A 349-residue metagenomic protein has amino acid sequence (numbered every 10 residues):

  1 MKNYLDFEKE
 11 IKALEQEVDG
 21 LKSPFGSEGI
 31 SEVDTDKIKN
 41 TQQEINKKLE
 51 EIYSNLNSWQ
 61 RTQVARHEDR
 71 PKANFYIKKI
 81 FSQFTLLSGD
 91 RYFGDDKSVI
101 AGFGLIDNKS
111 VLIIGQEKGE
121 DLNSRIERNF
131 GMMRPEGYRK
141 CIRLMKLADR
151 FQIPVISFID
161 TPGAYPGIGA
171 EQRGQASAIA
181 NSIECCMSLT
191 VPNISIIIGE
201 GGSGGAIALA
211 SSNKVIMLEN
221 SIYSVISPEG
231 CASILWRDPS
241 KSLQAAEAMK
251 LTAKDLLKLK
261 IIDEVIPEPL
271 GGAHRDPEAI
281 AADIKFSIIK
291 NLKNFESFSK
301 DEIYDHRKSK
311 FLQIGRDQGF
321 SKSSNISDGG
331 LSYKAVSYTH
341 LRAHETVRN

Functional and structural regions predicted by a protein language model:
M1-I38: Charged, compositionally biased N-terminal leader segments and the immediate start of the first structured element
K2, I159-I289, K293, S297: Conserved catalytic cores of soluble enzyme domains, especially glycine-rich substrate-binding beta-alpha loops
L14, N57, I113, D160 (+3 more regions): Terminal peptide-recognition signature
K22, I45, L49, F81-S88 (+7 more regions): Structural signal for hydrophobic packing residues in well-ordered secondary-structure cores of soluble enzyme domains
V33-L105, R307-K310, Q318, S327: Extended amphipathic alpha-helical scaffolds
K47, S54, K79, Q83 (+5 more regions): Glycine-rich beta-alpha loop segments
A273-S337: C-terminal amphipathic helix plus adjacent low-complexity, charged tail appended to glycosyltransferase catalytic
Y338-N349: Single conserved hydrophobic/aromatic residue that forms the stacking wall/gate of nucleotide- or nucleobase-binding
